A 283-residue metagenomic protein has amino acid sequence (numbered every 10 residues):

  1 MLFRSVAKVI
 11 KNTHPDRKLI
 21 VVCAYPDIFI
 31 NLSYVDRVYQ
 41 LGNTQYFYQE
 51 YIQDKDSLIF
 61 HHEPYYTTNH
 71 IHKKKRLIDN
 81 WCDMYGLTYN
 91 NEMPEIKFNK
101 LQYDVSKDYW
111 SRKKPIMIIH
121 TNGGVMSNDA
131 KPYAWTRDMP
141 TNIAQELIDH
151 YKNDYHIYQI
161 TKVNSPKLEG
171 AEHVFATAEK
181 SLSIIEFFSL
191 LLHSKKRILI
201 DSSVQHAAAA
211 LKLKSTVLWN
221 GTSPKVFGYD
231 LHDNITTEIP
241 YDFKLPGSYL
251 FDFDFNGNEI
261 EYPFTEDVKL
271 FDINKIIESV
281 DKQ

Functional and structural regions predicted by a protein language model:
M1, S5, A130-K225, H232: Donor-binding and catalytic core of enzymes assembling or modifying cell-surface/extracellular glycoconjugates
M1-L77, E186-S189, Q205: Active-site and donor-binding regions of nucleotide-sugar-utilizing enzymes
P15-K18, K55-S57, K113-I116, Y155 (+2 more regions): Short coil/turn segments at beta-strand junctions that form active-site/ligand-binding loops
V22, L41, H120, I160 (+3 more regions): Generic beta-sheet signal
S33-T44, Q53-L58, K167-S181, L213 (+1 more regions): Active-site regions of enzymes building and remodeling cell-envelope glycoconjugates
N43-I52, Y66-T68, K97-Q102, S165-P166 (+2 more regions): A short acidic, often aromatic-flanked loop/helix-cap motif at beta-alpha or helix-coil junctions that lines enzyme
F60-C82, M93-G170, G221: Active-site donor-nucleotide binding/catalytic segment of nucleotide-sugar enzymes
Y66-S111, L231-Q283: Leloir-type glycosyltransferase catalytic cores
